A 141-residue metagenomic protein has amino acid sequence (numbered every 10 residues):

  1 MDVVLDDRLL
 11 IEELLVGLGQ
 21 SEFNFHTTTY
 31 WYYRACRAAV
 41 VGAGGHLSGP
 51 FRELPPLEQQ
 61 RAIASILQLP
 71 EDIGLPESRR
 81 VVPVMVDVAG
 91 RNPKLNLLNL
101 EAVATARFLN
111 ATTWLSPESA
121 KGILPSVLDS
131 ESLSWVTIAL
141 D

Functional and structural regions predicted by a protein language model:
M1-R8: Short, hydrophobic/glycine-enriched beta-strand segments
D2, T27, Y32, V103 (+1 more regions): Acidic, PIN/NYN-like endoribonuclease modules and their adjacent C-terminal/linker elements
L5, E13-E77: PIN/NYN-family metal-dependent endoribonuclease catalytic core
R8, T29-Y33, P83, L100-V103: Non-catalytic, well-ordered alpha-helical scaffold segments
R8-L14, S119-K121: Short, polar loop motifs at secondary-structure junctions
Y33-R34, R79-P83, L140-D141: A short acidic, often aromatic-flanked loop/helix-cap motif at beta-alpha or helix-coil junctions that lines enzyme
E58, L98, S119-A120: Residue-level preference for nonpolar/small residues embedded in alpha-helices
P70-S116: Active-site neighborhoods of divalent-metal-dependent phosphate/nucleic-acid chemistry enzymes
